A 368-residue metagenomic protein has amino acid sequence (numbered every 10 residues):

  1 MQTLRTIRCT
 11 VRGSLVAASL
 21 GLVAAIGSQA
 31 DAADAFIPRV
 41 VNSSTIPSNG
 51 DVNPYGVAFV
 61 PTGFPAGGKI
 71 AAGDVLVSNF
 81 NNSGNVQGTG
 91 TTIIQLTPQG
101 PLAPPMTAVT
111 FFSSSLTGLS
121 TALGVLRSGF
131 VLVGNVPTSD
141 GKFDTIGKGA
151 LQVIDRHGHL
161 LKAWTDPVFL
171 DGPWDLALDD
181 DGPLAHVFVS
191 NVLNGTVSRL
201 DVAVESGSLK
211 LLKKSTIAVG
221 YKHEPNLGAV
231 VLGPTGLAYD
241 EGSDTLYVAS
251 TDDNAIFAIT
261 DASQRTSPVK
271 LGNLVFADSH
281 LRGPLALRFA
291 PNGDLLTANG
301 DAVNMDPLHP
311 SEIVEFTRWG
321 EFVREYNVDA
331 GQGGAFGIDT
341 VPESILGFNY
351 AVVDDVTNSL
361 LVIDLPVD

Functional and structural regions predicted by a protein language model:
M1-C9: N-terminal secretory signal peptides that target proteins for export/translocation
G13-A25: Bacterial N-terminal signal peptides
D34-G50, Q99-S120, Q152-G172, K210-A229 (+2 more regions): Surface-exposed loop and turn segments in beta-propeller and other repeat-based domains that flank or scaffold
I46-A72, G88, F112-V131, V136-T138 (+6 more regions): Beta-rich, blade/repeat-based domains predominating in secreted/periplasmic proteins but also intracellular
A66-G67, A71, N79-P105: Beta-propeller domains
F80-N82, N135-T138, I146, D181 (+9 more regions): Short loop/turn segments immediately following the C-termini of beta-strands
T91-I94, G149-Q152, G195-S198, A255-A258 (+3 more regions): A short loop-to-beta-strand structural motif that recurs across blades of beta-propeller domains
L96-L102, L200-K210, I259-S267, R318-G320 (+1 more regions): Short loop/turn segments immediately following beta-strands, especially the blade-tip and inter-blade linker loops
